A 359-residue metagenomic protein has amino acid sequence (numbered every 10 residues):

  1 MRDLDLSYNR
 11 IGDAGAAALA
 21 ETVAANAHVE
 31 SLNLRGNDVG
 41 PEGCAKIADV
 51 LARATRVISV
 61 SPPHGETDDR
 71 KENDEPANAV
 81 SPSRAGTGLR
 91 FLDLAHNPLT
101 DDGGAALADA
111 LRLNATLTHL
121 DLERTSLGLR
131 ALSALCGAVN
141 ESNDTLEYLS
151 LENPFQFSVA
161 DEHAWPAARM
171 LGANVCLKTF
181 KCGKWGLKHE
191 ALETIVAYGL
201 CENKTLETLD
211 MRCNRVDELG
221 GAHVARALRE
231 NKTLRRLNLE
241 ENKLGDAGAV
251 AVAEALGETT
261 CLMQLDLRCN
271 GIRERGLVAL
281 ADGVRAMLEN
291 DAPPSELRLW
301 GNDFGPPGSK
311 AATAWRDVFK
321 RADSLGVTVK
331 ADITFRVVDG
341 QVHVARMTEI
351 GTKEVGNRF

Functional and structural regions predicted by a protein language model:
M1-F359: Leucine-rich tandem repeat or coiled-coil scaffolds
